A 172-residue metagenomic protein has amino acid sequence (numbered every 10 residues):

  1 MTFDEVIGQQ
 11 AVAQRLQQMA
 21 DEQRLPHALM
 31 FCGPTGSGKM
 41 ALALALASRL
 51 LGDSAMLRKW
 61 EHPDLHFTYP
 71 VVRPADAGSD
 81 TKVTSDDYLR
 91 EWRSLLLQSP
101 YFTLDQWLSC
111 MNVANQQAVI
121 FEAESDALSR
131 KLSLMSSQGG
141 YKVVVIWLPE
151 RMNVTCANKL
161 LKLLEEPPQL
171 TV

Functional and structural regions predicted by a protein language model:
T2-T155: Clamp-loader machinery-focused feature within the broader ASCE/P-loop NTPase space
S133, N158-V172: Conserved catalytic/switch belt of AAA+ P-loop NTPases
